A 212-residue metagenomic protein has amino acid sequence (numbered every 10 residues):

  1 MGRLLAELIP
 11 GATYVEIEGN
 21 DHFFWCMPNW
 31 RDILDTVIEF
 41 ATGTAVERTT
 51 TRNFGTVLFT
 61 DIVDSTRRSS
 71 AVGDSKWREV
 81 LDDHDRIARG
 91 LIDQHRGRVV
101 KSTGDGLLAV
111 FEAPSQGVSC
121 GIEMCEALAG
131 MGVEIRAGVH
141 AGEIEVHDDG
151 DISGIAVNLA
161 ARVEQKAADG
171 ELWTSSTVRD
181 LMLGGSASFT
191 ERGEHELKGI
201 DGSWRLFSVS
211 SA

Functional and structural regions predicted by a protein language model:
M1, N29-W30, I152: Residues at alpha-helix caps and immediate loop-helix transition turns in enzyme cores, especially N- and C-cap
M1-E7: Short alpha-helix in the alpha/beta-hydrolase fold that links the catalytic acid
E7-F54: Catalytic active-site module of serine/aspartate enzymes centered on a nucleophile-bearing elbow/loop
L8-P10, H95, G185: Short, structured coil segments at secondary-structure junctions
I17-E18, S102, S175, R192: Conserved beta-strand termini and adjacent loop/short-helix elements that scaffold enzyme active sites in alpha/beta
E47-A127: Catalytic NTP-binding/metal-coordinating core of nucleotidyl cyclase/transferase enzymes
R89, L108-A212: Catalytic beta-strand-to-alpha-helix segment of the class III nucleotidyl cyclase homology domain
